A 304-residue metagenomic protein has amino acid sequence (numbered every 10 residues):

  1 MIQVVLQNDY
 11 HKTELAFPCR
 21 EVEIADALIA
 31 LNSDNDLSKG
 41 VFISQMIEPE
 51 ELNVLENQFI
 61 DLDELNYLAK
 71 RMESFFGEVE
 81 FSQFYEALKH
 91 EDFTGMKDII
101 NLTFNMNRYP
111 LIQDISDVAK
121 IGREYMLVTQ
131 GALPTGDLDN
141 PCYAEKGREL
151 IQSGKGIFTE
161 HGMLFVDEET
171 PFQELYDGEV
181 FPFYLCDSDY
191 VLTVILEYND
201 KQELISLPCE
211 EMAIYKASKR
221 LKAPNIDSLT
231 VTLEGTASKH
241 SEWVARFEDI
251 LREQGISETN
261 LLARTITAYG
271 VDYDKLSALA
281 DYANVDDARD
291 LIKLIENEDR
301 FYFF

Functional and structural regions predicted by a protein language model:
M1-D26, Y184-E211: Short, extreme N-terminal segment that most often corresponds to the first beta-strand
H11, H161-G162: Beta-strand-connecting loop/turn residues
A27-N140, R148, M163-S188, E203-F304: Mixed-charge (acidic/basic) macromolecular-recognition segments
N140, K146, T193-I195: Mono-ADP-ribosyltransferase
Y143, R148-L150, G154: Long, compositionally biased intrinsically disordered terminal regions
I157-F158: Short, surface-exposed polybasic-aromatic patches that bind anionic ligands, especially phosphate groups
